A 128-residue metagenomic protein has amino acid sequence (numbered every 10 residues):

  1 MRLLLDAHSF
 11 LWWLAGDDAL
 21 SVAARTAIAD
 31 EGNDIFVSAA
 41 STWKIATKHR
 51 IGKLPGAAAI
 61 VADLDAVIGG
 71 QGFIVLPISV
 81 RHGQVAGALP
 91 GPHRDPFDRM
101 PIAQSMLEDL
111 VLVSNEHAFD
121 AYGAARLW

Functional and structural regions predicted by a protein language model:
M1-V37, I51-A66, E108, H117-A121: Short, well-structured N-terminal submotif of metal-dependent ribonuclease cores
S9, S41-T42, H82, P101 (+1 more regions): Alpha-helix capping/helix-boundary segments
G16-D17, K48, L89, A125: Residue-level signal for well-ordered alpha-helical positions
I45: Phosphate/NTP-binding elements of NTP-utilizing enzymes
K53, L127-W128: Short hydrophobic/aromatic-enriched beta-strand-loop microsegments
L54-D65, G69-N115: Active-site neighborhoods of divalent-metal-dependent phosphate/nucleic-acid chemistry enzymes
